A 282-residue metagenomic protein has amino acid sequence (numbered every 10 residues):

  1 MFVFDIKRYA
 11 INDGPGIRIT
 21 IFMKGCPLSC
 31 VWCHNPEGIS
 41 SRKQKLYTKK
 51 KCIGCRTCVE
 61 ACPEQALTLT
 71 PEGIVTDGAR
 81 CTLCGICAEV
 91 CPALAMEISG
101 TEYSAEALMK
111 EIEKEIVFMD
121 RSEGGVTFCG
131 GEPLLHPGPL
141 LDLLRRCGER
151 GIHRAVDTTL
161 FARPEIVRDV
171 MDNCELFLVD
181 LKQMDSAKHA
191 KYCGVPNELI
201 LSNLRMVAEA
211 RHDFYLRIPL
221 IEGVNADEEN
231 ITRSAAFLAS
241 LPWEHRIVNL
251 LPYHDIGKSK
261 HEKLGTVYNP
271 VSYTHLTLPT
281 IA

Functional and structural regions predicted by a protein language model:
F4-T57, I74-L83: N-terminal pre-triad scaffold of radical SAM enzymes
V31-G38, T57-V75, I86-E102: Iron-sulfur cluster-binding cysteine motifs and their immediate structural context in ferredoxin-like electron-transfer
P71, R80, G85-V90, S104 (+1 more regions): Glycine/small-residue-rich loop that forms an oxyanion/phosphate-binding "nest" at active or ligand-binding sites
E106-E262: Conserved AdoMet/S-adenosylmethionine-binding subsite of the radical SAM
A190, N269-Y273: A short acidic, glycine-rich active-site loop that binds or catalyzes chemistry on phosphate/adenosine moieties
E262-P270: Short glycine/proline- and charge-enriched loop/turn segments that cap or connect secondary-structure elements
T274-T280: Conserved small/polar residues in nucleotide/adenosyl-binding loops
